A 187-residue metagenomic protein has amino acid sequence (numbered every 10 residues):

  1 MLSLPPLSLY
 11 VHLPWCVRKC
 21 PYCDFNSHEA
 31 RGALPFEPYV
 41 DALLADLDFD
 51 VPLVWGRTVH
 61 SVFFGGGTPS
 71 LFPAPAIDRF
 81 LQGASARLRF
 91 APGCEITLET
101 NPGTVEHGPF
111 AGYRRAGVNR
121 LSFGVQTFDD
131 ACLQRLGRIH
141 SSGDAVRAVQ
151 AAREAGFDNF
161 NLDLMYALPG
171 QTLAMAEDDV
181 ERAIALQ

Functional and structural regions predicted by a protein language model:
M1-L9, W55-R57: N-terminal [4Fe-4S]-dependent radical SAM core
L2-S3, P14, E154: Short glycine/proline-enriched loop/turn "hinge" motifs that connect secondary-structure elements and lie
P6-S8, C20, E95: Structural motif
L9-V11, F123: Short beta-strand motif preference
H12-P14, N101: Residue-level recognition of the GNAT/N-acetyltransferase active site
P14-S27: Local cysteine-cluster metal-coordination motifs and their immediate loop/turn environment, predominantly Fe-S cluster
S27-L53, R57-Q187: Conserved non-cysteine loop/helix-boundary elements of the Radical SAM core domain that shape
